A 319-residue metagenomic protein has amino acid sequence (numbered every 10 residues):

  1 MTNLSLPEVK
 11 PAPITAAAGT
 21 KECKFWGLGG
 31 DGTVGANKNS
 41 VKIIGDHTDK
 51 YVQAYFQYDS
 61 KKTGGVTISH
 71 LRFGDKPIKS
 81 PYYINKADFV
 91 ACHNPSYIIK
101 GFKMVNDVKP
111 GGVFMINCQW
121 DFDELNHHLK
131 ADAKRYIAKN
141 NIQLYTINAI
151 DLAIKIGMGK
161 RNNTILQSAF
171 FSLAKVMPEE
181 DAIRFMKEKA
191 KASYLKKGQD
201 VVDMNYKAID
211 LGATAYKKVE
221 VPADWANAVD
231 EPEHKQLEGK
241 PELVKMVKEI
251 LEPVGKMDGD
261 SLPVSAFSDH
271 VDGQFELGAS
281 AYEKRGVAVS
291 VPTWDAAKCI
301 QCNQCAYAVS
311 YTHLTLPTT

Functional and structural regions predicted by a protein language model:
M1-E22, M204, A208-I209, A213-T293 (+2 more regions): Flexible inter-domain linker/hinge segments
A17-G29, T33-E252: Active-site cofactor/cluster-binding pocket
V291-Y311: Cysteine-centered iron-sulfur cluster-binding motifs in ferredoxin-type domains/subunits of redox enzymes
T312-T318: Conserved small/polar residues in nucleotide/adenosyl-binding loops
